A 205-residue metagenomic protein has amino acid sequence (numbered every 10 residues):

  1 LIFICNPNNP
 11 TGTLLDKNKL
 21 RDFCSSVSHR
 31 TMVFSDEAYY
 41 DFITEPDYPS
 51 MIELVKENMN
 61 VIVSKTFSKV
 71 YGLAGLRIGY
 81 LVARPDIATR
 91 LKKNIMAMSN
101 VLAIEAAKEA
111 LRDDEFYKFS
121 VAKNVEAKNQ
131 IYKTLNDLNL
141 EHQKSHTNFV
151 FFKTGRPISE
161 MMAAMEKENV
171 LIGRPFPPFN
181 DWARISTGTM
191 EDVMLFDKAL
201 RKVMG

Functional and structural regions predicted by a protein language model:
L1-P7, V33-E37, Q143-S145: Short beta-strands and strand-loop turn motifs
P10-V33, E37-S68: Active-site pre-lysine segment of PLP-dependent enzymes
N18, A163-I172, F176-G205: PLP-dependent enzyme catalytic core of the Aspartate aminotransferase-like
S35, V63, S99, I172-R174: Hydrophobic residues in well-ordered beta-strands that form the structural core
N60-N136, L140-Q143: PLP-dependent aminotransferase class I/II
G75, H146-T147, P178-D181: Short acidic/glycine-enriched loop/turn segments that link adjacent beta-strands
V125, D137-E168, T187: Conserved PLP-binding catalytic core of the aspartate aminotransferase-like
